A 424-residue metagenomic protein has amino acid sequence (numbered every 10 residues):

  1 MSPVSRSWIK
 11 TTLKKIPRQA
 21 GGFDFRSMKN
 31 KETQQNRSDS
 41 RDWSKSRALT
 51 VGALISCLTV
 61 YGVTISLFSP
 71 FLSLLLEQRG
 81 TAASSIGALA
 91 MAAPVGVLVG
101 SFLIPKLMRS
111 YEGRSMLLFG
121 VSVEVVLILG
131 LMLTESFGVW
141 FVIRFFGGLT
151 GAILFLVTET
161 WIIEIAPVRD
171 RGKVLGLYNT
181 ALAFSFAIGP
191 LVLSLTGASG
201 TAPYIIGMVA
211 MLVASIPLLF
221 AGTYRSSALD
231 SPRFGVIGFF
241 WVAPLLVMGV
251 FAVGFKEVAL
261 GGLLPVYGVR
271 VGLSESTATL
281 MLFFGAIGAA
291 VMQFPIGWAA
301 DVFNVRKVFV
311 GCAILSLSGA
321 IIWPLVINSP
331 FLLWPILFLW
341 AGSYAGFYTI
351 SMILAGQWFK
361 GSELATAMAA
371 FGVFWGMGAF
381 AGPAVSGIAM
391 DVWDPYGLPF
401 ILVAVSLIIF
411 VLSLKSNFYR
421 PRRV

Functional and structural regions predicted by a protein language model:
K45-P94, E257-Y267, V271: Helix-loop boundary and gating motifs at the non-cytosolic
G100-E112, G197, Q293-N304, M390-D391: Helix-to-loop junctions at the C-terminal end of transmembrane segments in multipass secondary transporters
S115-L129, K307-I322, V403: Structural signature of the two symmetry-related core transmembrane helices
G138-F146, F331-L339: Paired small-residue
F145-T180: Cytoplasmic helix-loop-helix junction between adjacent transmembrane helices in 12-TM secondary transporters
I153-A166, A345-F359: Intracellular juxtamembrane helix-capping segments at the cytosolic ends of symmetry-related transmembrane helices
M208-A228, L412-S416: C-terminal membrane-cytosol helix-exit motif in multi-pass small-molecule transporters
S362-D391: A late C-terminal transmembrane helix in Major Facilitator Superfamily
